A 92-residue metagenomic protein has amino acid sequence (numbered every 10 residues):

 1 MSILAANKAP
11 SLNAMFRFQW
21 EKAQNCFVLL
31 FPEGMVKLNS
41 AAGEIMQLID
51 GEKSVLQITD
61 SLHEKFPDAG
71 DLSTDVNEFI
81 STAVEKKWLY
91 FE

Functional and structural regions predicted by a protein language model:
M1-Q47, E92: Acidic, low-complexity/disordered tracts enriched in E/D and polar residues
G34-E92: Long, charge-rich, low-complexity alpha-helical segments
